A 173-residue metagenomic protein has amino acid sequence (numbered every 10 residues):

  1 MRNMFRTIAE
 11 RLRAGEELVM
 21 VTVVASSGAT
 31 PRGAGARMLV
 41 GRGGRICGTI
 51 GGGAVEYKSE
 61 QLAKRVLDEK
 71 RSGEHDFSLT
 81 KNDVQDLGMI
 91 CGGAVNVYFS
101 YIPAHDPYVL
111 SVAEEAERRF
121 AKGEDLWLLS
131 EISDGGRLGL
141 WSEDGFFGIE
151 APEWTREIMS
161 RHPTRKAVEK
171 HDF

Functional and structural regions predicted by a protein language model:
M1-F173: Segments forming oxygen-rich coordination pockets for charged ligands
